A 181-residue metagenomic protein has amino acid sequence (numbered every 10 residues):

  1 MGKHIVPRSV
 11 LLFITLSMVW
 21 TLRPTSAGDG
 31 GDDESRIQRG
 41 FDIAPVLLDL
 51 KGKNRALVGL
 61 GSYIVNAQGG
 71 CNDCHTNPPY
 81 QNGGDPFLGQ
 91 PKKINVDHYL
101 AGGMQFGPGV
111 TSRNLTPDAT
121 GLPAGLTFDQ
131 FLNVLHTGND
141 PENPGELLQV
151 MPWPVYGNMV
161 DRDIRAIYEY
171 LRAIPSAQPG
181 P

Functional and structural regions predicted by a protein language model:
G2-V10: Bacterial N-terminal signal peptides that target proteins for export
V10-V19: Bacterial N-terminal signal peptides
W20-G30: Bacterial Sec-dependent signal peptides at the C-terminal "C-region" and cleavage site
R36-N66: Electrostatic cytochrome c docking/interface patches
N54-P79, G84-Y99: Sequence/structural segment immediately N-terminal to covalent heme-attachment motifs in c-type and related
Y63-T76, Q130-H136, R165-E169: C-type cytochrome heme c attachment motif
Q90-V134, P154-I164: Electron-transfer interface patches adjacent to heme c in soluble/periplasmic c-type cytochromes and di-/multiheme
N143-V155: A cross-kingdom feature marking solvent-exposed beta-strand/loop segments within repeated, beta-rich binding/scaffold
